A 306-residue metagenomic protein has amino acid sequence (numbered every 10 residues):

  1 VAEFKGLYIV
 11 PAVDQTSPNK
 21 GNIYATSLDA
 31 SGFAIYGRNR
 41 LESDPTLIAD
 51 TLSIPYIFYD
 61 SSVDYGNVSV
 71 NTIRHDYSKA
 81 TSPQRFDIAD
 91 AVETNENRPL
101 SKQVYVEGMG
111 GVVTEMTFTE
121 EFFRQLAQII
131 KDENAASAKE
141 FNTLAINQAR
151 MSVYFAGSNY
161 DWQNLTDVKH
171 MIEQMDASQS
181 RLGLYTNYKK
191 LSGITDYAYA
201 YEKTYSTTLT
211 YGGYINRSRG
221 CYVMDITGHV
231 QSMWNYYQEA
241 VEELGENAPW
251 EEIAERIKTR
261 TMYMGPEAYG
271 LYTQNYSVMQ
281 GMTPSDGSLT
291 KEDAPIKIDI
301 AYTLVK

Functional and structural regions predicted by a protein language model:
V1-K306: Secreted, disulfide-rich extracellular signaling modules
